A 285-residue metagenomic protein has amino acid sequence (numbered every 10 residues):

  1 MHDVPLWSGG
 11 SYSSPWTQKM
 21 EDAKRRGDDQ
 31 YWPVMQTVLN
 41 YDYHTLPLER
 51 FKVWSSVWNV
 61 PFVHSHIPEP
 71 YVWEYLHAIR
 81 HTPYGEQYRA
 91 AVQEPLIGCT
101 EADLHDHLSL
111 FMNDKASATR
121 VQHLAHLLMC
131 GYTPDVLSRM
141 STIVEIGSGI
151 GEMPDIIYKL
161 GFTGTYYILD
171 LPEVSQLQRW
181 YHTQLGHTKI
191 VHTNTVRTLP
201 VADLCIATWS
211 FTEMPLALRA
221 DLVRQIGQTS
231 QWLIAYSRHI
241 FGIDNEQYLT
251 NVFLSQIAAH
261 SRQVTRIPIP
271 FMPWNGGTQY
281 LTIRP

Functional and structural regions predicted by a protein language model:
M1-A118: N-terminal accessory regions of S-adenosyl-L-methionine
R139-G149: Conserved class I S-adenosyl-L-methionine
I150-F162: Conserved SAM-binding loop of SAM-dependent methyltransferases across substrates and taxa, primarily the Class I
K159-Y166, S230: Conserved S-adenosyl-L-methionine
W180-L199: S-adenosyl-L-methionine
C205-A217: A short SAM/SAH-binding and catalytic strip from SAM-dependent methyltransferases
M214-I226: A short, conserved alpha-helix within the catalytic core of class I
T229-G242: Conserved beta-strand signature within the Rossmann-like core of class I S-adenosyl-L-methionine
